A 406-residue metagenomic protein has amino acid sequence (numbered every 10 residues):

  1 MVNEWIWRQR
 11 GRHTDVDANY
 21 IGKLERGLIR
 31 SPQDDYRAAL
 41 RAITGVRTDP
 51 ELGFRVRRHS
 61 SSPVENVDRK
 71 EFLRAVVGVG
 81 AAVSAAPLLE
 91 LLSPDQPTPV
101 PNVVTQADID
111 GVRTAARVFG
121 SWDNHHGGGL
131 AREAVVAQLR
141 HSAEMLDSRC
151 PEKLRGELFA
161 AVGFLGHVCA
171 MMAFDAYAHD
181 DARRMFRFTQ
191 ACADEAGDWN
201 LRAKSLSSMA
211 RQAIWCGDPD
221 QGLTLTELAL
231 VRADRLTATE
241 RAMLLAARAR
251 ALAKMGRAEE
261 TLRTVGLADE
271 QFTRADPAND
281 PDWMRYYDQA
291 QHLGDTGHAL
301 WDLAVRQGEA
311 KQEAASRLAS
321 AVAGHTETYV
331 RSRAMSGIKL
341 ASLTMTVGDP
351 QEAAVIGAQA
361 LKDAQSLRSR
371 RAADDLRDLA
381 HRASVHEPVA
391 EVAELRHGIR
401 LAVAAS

Functional and structural regions predicted by a protein language model:
M1, A82, H126-L130: Alpha-helix capping and helix-coil boundary motifs
V2-R8, V76, V135, A321-V322: Generic hydrophobic, helix-prone segments enriched in Leu/Val/Ile
N3-R12, A304-R306: Alpha-helix termini
E4, R12-T98, D374, D378 (+1 more regions): Short amphipathic recognition helices of helix-turn-helix/homeodomain-type DNA-binding modules
I6, E25-L28, D123, C169: Short amphipathic alpha-helical interaction patches enriched in hydrophobic/aromatic residues with interspersed Lys/Arg
R10, R26-I29, S61, L154 (+2 more regions): Generic anion/oxyanion-binding catalytic loop in active/binding sites
P99-S406: Conserved binding/catalytic microenvironments
